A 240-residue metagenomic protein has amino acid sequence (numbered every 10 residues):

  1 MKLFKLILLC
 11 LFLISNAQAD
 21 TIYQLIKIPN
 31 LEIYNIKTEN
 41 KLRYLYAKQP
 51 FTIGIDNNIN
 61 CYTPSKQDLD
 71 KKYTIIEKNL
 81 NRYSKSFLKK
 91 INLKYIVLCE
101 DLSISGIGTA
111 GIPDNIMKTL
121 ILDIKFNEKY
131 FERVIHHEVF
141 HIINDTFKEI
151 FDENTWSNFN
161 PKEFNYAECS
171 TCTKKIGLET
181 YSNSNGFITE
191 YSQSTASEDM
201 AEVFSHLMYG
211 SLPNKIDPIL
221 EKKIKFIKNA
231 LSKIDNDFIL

Functional and structural regions predicted by a protein language model:
M1-D20: Classical Sec-dependent N-terminal signal peptides that target proteins to the secretory pathway
K2, L88, E190-Y191: A general structural signal for short secondary-structure junctions and capping/turn motifs
K2-F4, N81, I176, N185-G186: Sparse, context-dependent recognition of short Cys/His-centered cofactor- or disulfide-binding micro-motifs
S15, T74, K78-N81, K85 (+2 more regions): Surface-exposed alpha-helical segments enriched in charged/polar residues
D20-D68, L98-D101, E168-Y181, S197-D199 (+1 more regions): Non-catalytic architectural context of zinc metalloproteases
I53-I116, I124: Auxiliary, metal-adjacent structural segments of Zn-dependent hydrolase domains
N92-L240: Active-site-flanking segments in enzyme catalytic domains
